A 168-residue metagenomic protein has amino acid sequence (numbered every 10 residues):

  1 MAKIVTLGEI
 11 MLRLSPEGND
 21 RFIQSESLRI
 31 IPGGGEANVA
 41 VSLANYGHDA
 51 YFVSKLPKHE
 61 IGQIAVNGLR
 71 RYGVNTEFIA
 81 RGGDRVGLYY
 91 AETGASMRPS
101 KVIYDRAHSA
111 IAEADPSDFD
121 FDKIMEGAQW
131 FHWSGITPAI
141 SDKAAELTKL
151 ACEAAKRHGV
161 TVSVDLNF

Functional and structural regions predicted by a protein language model:
M1-V5, R70, A95-F168: Ribokinase/PfkB-type carbohydrate-kinase core domain
M1-V74, D115: Glycine-rich phosphate/adenosyl-contacting loop at the front of the ribokinase-like
A50, T76, V162-V164: Hydrophobic beta-strand scaffold residues
S54, I79, I140: Glycine- and other small-residue-rich loops at beta-strand/loop junctions that grip anionic moieties
K55-I61, D84, G94, H108 (+1 more regions): Acidic, glycine-rich active-site loops and adjacent beta-strand->loop/helix elements that engage anionic groups
V66-V86, A95: A glycine-rich helix N-cap at a beta->alpha junction
T76-E77, Y90, P116-D120: A generic local structural motif
